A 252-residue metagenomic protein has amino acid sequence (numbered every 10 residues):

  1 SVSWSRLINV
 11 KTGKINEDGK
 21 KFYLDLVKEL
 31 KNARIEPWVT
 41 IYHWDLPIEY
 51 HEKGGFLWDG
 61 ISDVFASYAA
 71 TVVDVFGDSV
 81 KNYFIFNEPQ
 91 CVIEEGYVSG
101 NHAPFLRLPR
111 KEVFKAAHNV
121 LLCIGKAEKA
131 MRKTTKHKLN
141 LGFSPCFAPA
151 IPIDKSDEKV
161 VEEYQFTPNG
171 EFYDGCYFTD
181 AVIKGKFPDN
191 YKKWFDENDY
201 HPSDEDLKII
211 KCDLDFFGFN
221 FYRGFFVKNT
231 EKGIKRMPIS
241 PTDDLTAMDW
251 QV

Functional and structural regions predicted by a protein language model:
S1-Y23: Active-site-adjacent substrate/metal-binding segments within catalytic domains of carbohydrate-active enzymes
V10-K11, K21-V252: Active-site region of glycoside hydrolase catalytic domains
